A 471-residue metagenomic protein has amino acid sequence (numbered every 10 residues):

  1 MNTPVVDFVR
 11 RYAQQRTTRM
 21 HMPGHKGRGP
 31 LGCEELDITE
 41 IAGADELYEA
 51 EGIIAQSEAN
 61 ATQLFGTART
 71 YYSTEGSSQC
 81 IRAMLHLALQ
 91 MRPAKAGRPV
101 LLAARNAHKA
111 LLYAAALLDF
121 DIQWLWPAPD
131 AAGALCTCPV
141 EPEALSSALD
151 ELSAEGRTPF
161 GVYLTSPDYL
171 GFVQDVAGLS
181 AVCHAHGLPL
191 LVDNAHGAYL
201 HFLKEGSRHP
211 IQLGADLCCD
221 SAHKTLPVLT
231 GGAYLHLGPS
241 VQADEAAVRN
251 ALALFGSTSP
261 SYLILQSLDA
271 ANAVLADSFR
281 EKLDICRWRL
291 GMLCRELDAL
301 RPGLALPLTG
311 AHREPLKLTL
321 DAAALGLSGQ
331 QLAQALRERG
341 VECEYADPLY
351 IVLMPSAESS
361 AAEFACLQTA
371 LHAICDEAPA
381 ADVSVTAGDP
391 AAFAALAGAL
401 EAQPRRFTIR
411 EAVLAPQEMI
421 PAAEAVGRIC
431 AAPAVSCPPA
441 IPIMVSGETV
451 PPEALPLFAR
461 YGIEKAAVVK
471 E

Functional and structural regions predicted by a protein language model:
M1-G52: N-terminal "arm"/small-domain region of PLP-dependent enzymes with the aminotransferase-like
N2-R10, G76-L306, A322: Conserved PLP-enzyme active-site core in the AAT-like
E34-Q79: Conserved N-terminal alpha-helix of the aminotransferase class I/II PLP-enzyme fold
A68-T70, G97-L101, P442-I443: Short active-site oxyanion
Y72, W124-W126, D220, Y345 (+1 more regions): Structural signal for conserved beta-strand scaffold positions within catalytic alpha/beta enzyme cores
D298-P452, L457-I463: Conserved C-terminal alpha-helix-loop-beta "cap" of PLP-dependent enzymes that closes/shapes the active-site mouth
R428, A467-K470: Flexible, glycine-rich loop/tail regions that form catalytic "lids" or insertion modules at the edges of active sites
